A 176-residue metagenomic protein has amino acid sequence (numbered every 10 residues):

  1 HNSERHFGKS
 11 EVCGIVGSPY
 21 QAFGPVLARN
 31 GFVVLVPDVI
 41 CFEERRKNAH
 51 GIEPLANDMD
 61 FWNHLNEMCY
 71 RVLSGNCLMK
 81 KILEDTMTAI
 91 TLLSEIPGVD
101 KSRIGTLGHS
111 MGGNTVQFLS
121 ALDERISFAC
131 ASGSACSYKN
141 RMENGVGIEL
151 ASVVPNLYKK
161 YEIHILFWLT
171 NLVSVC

Functional and structural regions predicted by a protein language model:
H1-E84, R141-N144: Cap/lid segment of the alpha/beta-hydrolase catalytic domain
P25, Q117-F118, W168: Alpha-helical segments flanking ligand/cofactor-binding loops in enzyme cores
N30, I96, D123: Conserved dinucleotide-binding and phosphotransfer motif residues
L35-D38, C130-A131, C176: A structural signal for short, well-ordered beta-strand segments and their strand-loop junctions that often border
L65-L73, T88, S127-V173: Mobile cap/lid helix-loop segments that gate and shape the active-site cleft of serine hydrolases
G98-S110: Alpha/beta-hydrolase fold nucleophile elbow
G108-S120: Glycine-rich nucleophile elbow surrounding the catalytic serine of serine-hydrolase chemistry
A121-S127: Conserved hydrolase catalytic core segment
